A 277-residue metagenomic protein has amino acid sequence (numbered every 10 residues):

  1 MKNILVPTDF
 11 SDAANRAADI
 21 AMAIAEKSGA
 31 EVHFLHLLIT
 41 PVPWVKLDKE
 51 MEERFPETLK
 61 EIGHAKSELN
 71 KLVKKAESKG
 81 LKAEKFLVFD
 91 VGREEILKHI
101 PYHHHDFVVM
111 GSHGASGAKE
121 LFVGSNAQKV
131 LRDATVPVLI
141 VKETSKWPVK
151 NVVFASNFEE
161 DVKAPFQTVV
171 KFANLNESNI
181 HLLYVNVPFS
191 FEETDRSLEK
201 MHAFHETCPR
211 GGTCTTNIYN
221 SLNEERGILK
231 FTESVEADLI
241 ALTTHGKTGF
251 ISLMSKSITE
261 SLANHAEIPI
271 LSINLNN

Functional and structural regions predicted by a protein language model:
M1, H105-D106, A127, V136 (+2 more regions): Local beta-strand N-terminus motif with an aromatic residue
M1-E52, N151-T216, S234-L239, H265-A266 (+2 more regions): Small/aliphatic-rich secondary-structure junction motif
E53-K66: A short acidic, glycine-rich active-site loop that binds or catalyzes chemistry on phosphate/adenosine moieties
S67, K71-V108, C208-S257, I268 (+1 more regions): Structural beta-alpha unit
G111-S112, P137-E143, T243, I270-N274: Short beta-strand elements of ligand-binding domains
G117-F122, F250-M254: Glycine/threonine-rich flexible loop motifs
V123-N126, R196-M201, M254-T259: Charged helix-capping and loop-helix junction motifs
